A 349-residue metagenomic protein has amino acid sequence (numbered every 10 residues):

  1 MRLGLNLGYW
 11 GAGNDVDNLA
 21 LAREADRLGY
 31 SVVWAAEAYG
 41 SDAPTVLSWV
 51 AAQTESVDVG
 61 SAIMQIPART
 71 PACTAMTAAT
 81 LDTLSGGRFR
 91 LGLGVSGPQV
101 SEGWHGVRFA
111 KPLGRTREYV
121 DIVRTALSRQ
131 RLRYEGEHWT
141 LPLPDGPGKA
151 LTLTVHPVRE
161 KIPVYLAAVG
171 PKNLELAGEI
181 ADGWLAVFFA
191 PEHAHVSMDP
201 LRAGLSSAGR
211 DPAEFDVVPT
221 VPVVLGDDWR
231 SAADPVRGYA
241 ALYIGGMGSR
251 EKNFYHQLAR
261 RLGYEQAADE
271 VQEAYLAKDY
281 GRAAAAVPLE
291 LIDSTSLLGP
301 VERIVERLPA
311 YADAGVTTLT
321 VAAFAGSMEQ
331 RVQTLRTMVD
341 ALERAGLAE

Functional and structural regions predicted by a protein language model:
M1-E349: Active-site-adjacent structural elements that line small-molecule/cofactor binding pockets in enzymes
